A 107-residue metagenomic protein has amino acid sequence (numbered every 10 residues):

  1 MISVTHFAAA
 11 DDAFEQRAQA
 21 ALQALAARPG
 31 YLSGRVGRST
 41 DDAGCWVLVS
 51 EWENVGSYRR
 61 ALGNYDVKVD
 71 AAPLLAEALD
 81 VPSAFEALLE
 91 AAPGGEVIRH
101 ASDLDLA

Functional and structural regions predicted by a protein language model:
M1-F7, R35-G63, H100-A101: Short, well-ordered beta-strand segments in beta-rich or mixed alpha/beta enzyme and ligand-binding folds
T5-A9, L74-L75: Alpha-helix C-terminal capping segments
F7-R17: Short, surface-exposed ligand-recognition loops at beta-strand->loop->(often short) alpha-helix junctions that present
A9-D11, N54, L89: Non-catalytic surface loops within mature trypsin-like serine protease
Q16, R60-L62, G94-V97: Short, charged, solvent-exposed linker or helix-capping segments at domain edges/interfaces that act as flexible hinges
A18-Q19, S33-G34: Short structured motifs
Q23-L32, E51-F85: An amphipathic, aromatic/His-enriched active-site/gating alpha helix that lines ligand/cofactor pockets
R35-D42, D70-A107: Glycine-rich beta-strand-turn "strand-cap" elements at beta-sheet edges
